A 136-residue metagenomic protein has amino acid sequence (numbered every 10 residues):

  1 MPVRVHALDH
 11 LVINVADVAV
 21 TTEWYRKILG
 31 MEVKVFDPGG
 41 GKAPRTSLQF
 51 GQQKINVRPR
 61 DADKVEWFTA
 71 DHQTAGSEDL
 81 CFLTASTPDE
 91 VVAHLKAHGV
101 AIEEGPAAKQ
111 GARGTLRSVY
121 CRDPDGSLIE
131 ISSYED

Functional and structural regions predicted by a protein language model:
M1-V20, E78-L80, S132-D136: N-terminal beta-strand motif that seeds the catalytic metal site of vicinal oxygen chelate
P2-R4, L83, V92-D136: Vicinal oxygen chelate
V12, E32-G39, E104-Q110, D136: Conserved catalytic-core motifs of GNAT/GCN5-like acyltransferases
I13-A62: Core segments of cupin and vicinal oxygen chelate
V20-T21, T87-V92: Short, conserved charged micro-motifs
K42-P44, G76, T115: Exposed loop/turn and edge beta-strand positions of beta-sandwich/beta-sheet ligand-binding modules
R45-T46, L80, V119: Residue-level detector of beta-strand structural context in well-folded domains
A70-L83: Helix-adjacent hinge/juxtasegments
